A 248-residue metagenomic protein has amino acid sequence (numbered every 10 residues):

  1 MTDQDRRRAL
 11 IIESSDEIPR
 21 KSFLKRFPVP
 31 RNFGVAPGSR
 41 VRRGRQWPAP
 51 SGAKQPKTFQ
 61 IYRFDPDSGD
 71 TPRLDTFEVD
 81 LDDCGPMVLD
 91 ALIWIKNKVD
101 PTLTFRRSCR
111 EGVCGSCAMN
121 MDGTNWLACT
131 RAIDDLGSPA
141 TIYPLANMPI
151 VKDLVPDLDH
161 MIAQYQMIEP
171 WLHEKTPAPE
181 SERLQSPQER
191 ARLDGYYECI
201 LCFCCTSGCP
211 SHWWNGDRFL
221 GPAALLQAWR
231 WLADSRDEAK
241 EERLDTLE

Functional and structural regions predicted by a protein language model:
D3-P48: Short, Gly/Pro- and small/polar-rich lid/capping loops
G38-V41, D70-D75: Short, contiguous pre-domain boundary segments
A53-F59: Short structural boundary motif marking the start of a folded domain
T58, L74-T76, N97-D100: Beta-strand-dominated extracellular/periplasmic modules and repeats in secreted or surface-exposed proteins
F59, D70, L103-D135, D194-W214: Local cysteine-cluster metal-coordination motifs and their immediate loop/turn environment, predominantly Fe-S cluster
I61-D67: Short polar catalytic/cofactor-binding loops
R73-P86: Short, contiguous acidic and Ser/Thr-rich linear segments
G85-P101, A140-E248: Ferredoxin-type iron-sulfur electron-transfer modules in oxidoreductases and energy-metabolism complexes
